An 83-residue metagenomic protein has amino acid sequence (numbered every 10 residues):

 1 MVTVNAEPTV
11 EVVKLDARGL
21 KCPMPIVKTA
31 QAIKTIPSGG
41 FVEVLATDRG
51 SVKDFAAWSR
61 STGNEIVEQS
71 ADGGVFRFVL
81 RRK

Functional and structural regions predicted by a protein language model:
M1-V10: Short, compositionally biased "basic patch" segments
E7, S70-G74: Short, ordered beta-strand-loop transition motifs
V10-R18: Intrinsic low-complexity, intrinsically disordered segments
V12, G39-E43, V75-R77: Intrinsic-disorder/low-complexity, polar/charged segments enriched in Ser/Thr/Lys/Arg/Asp/Glu/Gln
A17-S70: Amphipathic, hydrophobic secondary-structure cores in small proteins
R77-K83: Core SAM-dependent methyltransferase catalytic element
